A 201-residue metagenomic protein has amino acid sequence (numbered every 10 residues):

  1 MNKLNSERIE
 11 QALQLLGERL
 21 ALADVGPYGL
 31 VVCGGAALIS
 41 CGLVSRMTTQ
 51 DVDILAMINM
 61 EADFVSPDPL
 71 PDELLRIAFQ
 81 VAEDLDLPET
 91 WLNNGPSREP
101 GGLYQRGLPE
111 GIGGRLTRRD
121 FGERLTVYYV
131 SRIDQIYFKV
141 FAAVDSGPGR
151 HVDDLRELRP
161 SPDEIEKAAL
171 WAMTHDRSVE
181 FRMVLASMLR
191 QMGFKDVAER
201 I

Functional and structural regions predicted by a protein language model:
M1-I201: Compositionally biased terminal segments of proteins
